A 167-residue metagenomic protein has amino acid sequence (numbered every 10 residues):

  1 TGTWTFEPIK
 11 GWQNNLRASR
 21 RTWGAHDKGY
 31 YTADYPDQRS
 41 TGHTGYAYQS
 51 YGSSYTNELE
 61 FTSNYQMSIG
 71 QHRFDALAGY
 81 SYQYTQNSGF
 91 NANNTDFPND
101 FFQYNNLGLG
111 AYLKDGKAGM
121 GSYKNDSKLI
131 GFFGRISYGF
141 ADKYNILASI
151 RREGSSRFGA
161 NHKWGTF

Functional and structural regions predicted by a protein language model:
T1, A111-G131: Outer-membrane beta-barrel signature, preferentially recognizing the C-terminal barrel domain of Gram-negative
T1-I69, R73, S127-F167: Surface-exposed extracellular loop regions of Gram-negative outer-membrane beta-barrel proteins
Q13-N15, S19-R20, F90-N94, S122: N-terminal short leaders/motifs
K28-G45, S88-G119: Surface-exposed loop/turn segments flanking beta-strands in extracellular/periplasmic regions
Y82-Q86: Glycine-rich, aromatic-flanked loop segments that form ligand/cofactor-binding clefts across common enzyme folds
